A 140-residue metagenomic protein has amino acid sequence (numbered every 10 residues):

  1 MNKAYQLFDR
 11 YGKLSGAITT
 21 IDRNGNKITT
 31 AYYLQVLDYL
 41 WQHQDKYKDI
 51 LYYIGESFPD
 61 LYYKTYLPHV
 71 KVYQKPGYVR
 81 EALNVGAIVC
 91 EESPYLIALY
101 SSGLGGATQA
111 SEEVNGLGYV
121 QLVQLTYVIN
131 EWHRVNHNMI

Functional and structural regions predicted by a protein language model:
M1-H43: Mid-domain, small-residue-enriched loop/turn segments at the edges of structured enzyme/sensor domains
K3-F8, V70-P76: Short charge-dense sequence patches
R10-S15, Y53-Y66: Short, mixed-charge aromatic SLiMs
G25, Y39-D60, K71, P76-I140: Structured C-terminal helix/loop/strand segments within mature extracytoplasmic catalytic/sensor domains
